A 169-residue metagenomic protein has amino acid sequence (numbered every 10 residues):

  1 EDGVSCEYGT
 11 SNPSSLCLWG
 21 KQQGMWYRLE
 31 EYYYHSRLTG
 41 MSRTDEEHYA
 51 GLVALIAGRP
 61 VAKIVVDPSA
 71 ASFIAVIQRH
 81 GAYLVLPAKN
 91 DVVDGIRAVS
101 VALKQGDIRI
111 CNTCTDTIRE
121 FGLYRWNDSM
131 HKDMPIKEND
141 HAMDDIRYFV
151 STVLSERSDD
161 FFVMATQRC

Functional and structural regions predicted by a protein language model:
E1-K21, M25-Y27: Conserved helicase/translocase motor-coupling segment
D2-S5, S11, R97, A102-L103 (+2 more regions): Structured catalytic/translocation cores of nucleotide/phosphate-coupled proteins
E7-G9, S69, I146: Anionic group-transfer/hydrolysis microenvironments
Y8, Y124-W126, Y148: Aromatic side chains
S14, A62, M143: Residue-level detector of short, conserved catalytic/binding motifs and their immediate flanks
S14, I74, S151: Active-site-proximal flexible loops/turns
C17, Q23-K137, E156-R157, V163-C169: Mg2+-dependent endonuclease catalytic cores in nucleic-acid-processing enzymes, primarily RNase H-like
I136-S158: Acidic, Mg2+-coordinating catalytic module of metal-dependent nucleases/exonucleases that use a two-metal-ion mechanism
